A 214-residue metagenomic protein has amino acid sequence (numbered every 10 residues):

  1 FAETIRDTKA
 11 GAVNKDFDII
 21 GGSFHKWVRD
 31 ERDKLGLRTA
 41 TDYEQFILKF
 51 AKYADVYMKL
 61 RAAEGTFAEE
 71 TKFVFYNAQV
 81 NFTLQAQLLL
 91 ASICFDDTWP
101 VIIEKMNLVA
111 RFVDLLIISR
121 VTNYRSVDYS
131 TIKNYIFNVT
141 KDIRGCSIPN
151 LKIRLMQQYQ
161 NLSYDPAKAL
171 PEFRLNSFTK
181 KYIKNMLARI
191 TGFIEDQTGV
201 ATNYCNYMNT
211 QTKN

Functional and structural regions predicted by a protein language model:
F1-G199: A cross-family structural signal marking well-folded subdomains
T202: Flexible, active-site-adjacent loop/turn segments at secondary-structure boundaries
C205-N214: Histidine-centered nuclease catalytic patch
